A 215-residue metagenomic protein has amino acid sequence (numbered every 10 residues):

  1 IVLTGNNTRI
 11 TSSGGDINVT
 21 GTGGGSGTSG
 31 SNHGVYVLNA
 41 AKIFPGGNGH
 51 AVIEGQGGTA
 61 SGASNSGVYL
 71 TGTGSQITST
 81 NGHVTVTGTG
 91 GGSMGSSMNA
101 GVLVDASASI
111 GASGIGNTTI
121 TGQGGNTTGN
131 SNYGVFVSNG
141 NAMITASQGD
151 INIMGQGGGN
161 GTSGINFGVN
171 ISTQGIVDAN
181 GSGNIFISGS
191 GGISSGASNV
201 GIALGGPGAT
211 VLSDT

Functional and structural regions predicted by a protein language model:
I1-T215: Surface-exposed loop/turn motifs in large extracellular/passenger domains
